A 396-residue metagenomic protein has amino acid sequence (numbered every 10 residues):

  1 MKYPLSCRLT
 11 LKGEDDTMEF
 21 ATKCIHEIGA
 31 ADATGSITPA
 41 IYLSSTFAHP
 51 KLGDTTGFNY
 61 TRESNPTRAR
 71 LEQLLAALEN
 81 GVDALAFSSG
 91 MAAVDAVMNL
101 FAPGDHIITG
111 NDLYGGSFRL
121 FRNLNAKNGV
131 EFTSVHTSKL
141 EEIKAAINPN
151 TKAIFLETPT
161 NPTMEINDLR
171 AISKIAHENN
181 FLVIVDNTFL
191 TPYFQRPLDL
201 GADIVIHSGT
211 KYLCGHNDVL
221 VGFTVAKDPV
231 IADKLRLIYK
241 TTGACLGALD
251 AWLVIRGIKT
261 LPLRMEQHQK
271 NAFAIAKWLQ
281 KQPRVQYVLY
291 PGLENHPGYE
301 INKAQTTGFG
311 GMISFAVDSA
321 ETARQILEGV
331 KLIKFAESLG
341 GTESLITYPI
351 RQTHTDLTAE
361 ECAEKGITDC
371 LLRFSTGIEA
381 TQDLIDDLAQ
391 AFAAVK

Functional and structural regions predicted by a protein language model:
C7, G13-N65, L71-L74: N-terminal "arm"/small-domain region of PLP-dependent enzymes with the aminotransferase-like
L11-T17, P149, R264, E321 (+2 more regions): PLP-dependent enzyme catalytic core of the Aspartate aminotransferase-like
E19-A21, P66, Y287, G340-G341 (+1 more regions): Positively charged, small/polar-rich N-terminal and surface patches that mediate targeting and assembly and bind
H26, A30-A33, A84-R284, L289 (+1 more regions): Conserved PLP-enzyme active-site core in the AAT-like
T46-A48, A226-I231, I258, V317-E321: Short loop segments at secondary-structure junctions
T46-D95, N99-L100, G116-N123: Conserved N-terminal alpha-helix of the aminotransferase class I/II PLP-enzyme fold
V254-L263, G310-D318, R373-G377: Short, well-ordered beta-strand elements within core beta-sheets of diverse protein domains
F273-E337, L357-A363, K396: Conserved small-domain helix->loop->beta segment predominantly found in fold-type I
